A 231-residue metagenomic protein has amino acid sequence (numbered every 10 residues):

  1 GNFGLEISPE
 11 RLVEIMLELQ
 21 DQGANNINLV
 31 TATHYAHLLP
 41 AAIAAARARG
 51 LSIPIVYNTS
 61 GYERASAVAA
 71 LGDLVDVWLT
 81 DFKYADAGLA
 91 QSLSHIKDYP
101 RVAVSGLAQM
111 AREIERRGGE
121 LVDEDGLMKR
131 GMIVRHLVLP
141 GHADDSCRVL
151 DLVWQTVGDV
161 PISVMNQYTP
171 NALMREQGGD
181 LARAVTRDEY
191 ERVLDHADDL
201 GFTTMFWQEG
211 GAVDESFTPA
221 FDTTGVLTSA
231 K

Functional and structural regions predicted by a protein language model:
G1-E6, S92-K97, E176-A184: Short glycine-enriched, charge-decorated loop/helix-capping segments at active-site entrances that position
G1-W78, D86-A87: Conserved Radical SAM active-site core
N28-A32, V56-S60, D81, I133-L137 (+2 more regions): A cross-family glycoside hydrolase active-site/sugar-binding cleft signature
A36, G61-R64, F82-P100, M132-V134 (+2 more regions): Conserved radical SAM core fold
A42-V56, V102-E113, R187-H196: Alpha-helix-loop-beta-strand connector modules within alpha/beta enzyme cores
I43-A44, S94-I96, P219-T224: Short low-complexity, flexible loop/linker segments enriched in glycine and/or proline with clustered acidic
A90-D125: Anionic-ligand binding region
R116-K231: Auxiliary Fe-S-binding modules of radical SAM enzymes
